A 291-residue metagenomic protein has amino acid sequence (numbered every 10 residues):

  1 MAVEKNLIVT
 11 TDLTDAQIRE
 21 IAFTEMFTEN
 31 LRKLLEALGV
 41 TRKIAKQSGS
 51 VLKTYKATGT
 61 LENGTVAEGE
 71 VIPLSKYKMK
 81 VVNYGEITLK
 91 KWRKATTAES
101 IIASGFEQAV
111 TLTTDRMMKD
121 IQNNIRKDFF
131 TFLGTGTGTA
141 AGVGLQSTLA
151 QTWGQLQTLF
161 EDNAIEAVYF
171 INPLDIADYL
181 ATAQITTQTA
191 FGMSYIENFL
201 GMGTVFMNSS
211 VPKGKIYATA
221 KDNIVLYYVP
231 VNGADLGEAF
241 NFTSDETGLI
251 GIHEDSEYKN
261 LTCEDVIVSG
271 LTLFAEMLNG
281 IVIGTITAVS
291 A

Functional and structural regions predicted by a protein language model:
M1-L7, V168, L174: Charge-rich, low-complexity N-terminal segments
A2-T10, T41-V51, A190-A291: Sequence/fold signature of self-assembling virion shell proteins
K5-N6, T14-D15, R19, E107: Long alpha-helical, hydrophobic tracts
A16-K90: Assembly/oligomerization interface modules of large self-assembling protein complexes
I18, A22-E29, Q108, L112 (+3 more regions): Alpha-helix boundary/N-cap detector
M26-E29, T58-S75, S100-E107, I252-H253 (+2 more regions): Short charge-dense sequence patches
K78-A141, C263-L273: Long, contiguous amphipathic alpha-helices that act as assembly "spine/axial" helices in icosahedral shell and virion
T135-F206: Extended, solvent-exposed, turn-rich assembly/linker loops in the middle of proteins
